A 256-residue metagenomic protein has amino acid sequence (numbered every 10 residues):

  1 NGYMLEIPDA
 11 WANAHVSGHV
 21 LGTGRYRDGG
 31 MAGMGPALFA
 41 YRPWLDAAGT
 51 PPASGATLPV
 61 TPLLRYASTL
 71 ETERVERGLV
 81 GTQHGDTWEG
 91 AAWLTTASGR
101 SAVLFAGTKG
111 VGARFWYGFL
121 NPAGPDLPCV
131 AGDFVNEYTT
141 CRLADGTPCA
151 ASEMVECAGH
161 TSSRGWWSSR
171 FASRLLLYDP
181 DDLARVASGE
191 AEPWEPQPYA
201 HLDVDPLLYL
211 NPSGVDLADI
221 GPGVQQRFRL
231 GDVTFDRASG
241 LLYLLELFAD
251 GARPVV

Functional and structural regions predicted by a protein language model:
N1-V256: Sequence/structural signature of beta-propeller domains
